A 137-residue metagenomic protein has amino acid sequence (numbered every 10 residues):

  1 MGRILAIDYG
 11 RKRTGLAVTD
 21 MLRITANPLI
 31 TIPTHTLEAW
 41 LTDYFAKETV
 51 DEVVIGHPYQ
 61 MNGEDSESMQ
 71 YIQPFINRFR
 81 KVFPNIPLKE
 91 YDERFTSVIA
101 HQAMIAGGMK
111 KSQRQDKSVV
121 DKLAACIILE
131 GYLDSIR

Functional and structural regions predicted by a protein language model:
G2-I7, R11-K12, A17-R137: Phosphate- and other anionic-substrate recognition elements at nucleic-acid/protein interfaces
